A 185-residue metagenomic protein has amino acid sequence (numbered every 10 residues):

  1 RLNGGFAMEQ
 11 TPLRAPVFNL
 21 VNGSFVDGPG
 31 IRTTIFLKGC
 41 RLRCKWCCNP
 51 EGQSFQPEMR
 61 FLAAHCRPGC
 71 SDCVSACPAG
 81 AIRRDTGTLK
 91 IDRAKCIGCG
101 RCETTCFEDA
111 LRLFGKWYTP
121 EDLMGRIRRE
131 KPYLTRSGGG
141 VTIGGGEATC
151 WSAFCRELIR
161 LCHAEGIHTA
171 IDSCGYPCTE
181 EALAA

Functional and structural regions predicted by a protein language model:
R1-M8: Short, Lys/Arg-enriched N-terminal segments with co-localized hydrophobic residues within the first ~10-30 amino acids
F6, S54-A184: Conserved Radical SAM active-site core
M8, S24-V26, L134: Sterically constrained small-residue positions within well-ordered secondary structures of folded domains
M8-F18: N-terminal "domain-start" segment that seeds a small globular fold
V17-G69, L89-I97: N-terminal pre-triad scaffold of radical SAM enzymes
